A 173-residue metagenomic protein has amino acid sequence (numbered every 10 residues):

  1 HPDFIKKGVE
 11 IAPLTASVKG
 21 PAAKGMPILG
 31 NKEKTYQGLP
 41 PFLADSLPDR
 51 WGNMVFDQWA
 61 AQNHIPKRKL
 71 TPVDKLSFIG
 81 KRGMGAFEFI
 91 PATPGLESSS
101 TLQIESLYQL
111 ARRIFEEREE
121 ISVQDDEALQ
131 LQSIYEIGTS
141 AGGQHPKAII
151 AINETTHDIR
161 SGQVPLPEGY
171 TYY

Functional and structural regions predicted by a protein language model:
H1-Y173: Phosphate/dinucleotide-binding and metal-coordinating scaffold of catalytic cores in nucleotide-dependent enzymes
